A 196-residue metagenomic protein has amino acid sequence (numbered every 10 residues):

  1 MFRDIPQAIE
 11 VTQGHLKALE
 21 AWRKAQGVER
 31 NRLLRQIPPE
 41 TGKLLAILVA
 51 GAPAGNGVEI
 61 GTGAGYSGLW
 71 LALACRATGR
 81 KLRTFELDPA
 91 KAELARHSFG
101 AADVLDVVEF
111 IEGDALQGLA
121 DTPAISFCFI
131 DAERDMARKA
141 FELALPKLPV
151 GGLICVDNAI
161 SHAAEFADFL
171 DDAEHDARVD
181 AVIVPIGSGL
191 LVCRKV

Functional and structural regions predicted by a protein language model:
M1-F127, R134-C155, A159-V196: A short alpha-helical cap/connector motif
